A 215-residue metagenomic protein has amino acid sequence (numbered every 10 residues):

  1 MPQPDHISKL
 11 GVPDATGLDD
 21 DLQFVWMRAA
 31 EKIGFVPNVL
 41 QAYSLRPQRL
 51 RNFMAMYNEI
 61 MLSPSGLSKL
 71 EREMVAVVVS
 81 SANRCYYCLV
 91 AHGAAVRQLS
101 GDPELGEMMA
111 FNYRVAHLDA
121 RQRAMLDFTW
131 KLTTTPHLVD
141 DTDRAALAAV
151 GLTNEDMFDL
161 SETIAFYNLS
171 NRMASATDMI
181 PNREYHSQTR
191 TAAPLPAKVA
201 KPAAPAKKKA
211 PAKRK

Functional and structural regions predicted by a protein language model:
M1-K215: Hydrophobic alpha-helical segments
